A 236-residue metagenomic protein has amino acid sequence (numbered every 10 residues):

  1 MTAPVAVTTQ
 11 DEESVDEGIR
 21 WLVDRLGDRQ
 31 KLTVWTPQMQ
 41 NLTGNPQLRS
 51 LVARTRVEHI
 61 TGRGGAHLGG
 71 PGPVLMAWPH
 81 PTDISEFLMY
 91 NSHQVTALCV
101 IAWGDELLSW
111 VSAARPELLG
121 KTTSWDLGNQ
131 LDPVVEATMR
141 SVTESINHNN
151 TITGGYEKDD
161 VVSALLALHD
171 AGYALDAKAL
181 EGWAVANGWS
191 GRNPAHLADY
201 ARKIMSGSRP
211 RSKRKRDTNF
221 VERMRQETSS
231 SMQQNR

Functional and structural regions predicted by a protein language model:
M1-R236: Short, flexible loop motifs at catalytic/binding sites
